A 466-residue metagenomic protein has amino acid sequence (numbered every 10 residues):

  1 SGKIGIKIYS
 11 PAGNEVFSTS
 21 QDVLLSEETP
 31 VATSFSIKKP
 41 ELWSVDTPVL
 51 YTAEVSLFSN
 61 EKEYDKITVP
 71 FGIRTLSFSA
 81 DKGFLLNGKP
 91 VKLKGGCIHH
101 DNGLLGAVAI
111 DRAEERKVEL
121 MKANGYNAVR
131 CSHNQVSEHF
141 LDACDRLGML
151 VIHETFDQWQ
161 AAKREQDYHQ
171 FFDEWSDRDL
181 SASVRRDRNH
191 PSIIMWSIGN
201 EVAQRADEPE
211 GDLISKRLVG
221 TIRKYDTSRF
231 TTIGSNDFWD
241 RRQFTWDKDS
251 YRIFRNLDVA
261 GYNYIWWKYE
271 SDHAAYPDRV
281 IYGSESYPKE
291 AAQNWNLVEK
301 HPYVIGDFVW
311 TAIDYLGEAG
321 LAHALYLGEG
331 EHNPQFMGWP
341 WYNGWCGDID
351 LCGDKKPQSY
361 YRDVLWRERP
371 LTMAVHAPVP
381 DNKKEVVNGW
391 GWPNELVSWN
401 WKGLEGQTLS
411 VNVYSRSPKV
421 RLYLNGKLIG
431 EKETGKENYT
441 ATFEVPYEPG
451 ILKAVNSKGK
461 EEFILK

Functional and structural regions predicted by a protein language model:
S1-A143, L147-V151, D179-R185, N189 (+6 more regions): Secreted/periplasmic carbohydrate-active enzymes, especially glycoside hydrolases
F78-K82, S137-L141, F171-R185, F238-R252 (+2 more regions): Alpha-helical scaffolding within the catalytic cores of extracellular/periplasmic polymer-degrading hydrolases
C97-R112, L120, N124-S132, D157-W175 (+5 more regions): The substrate-binding groove and active-site-proximal loops of carbohydrate-active enzymes, especially glycoside
Q135-V136, Q158, N236: Conserved beta-strand edge residues that scaffold enzyme active sites
L141-L150, R164-D177, P209-I214, A322-G330: Aromatic- and acidic-residue-enriched segments that line the glycan-binding/catalytic groove of carbohydrate-active
L150-Q158: Beta-strand-loop-alpha-helix segment that lines the small-molecule cofactor/substrate pocket of alpha/beta enzymes
A162-K163, A206, R242-Q243, Y315-G320: A short beta-to-alpha transition loop/helix N-cap that caps and shapes the active-site region
S192-W196, L213-F238, R252-V259, Y264-K466: Substrate-binding clefts and catalytic carboxylate motifs of secreted carbohydrate-active enzymes
